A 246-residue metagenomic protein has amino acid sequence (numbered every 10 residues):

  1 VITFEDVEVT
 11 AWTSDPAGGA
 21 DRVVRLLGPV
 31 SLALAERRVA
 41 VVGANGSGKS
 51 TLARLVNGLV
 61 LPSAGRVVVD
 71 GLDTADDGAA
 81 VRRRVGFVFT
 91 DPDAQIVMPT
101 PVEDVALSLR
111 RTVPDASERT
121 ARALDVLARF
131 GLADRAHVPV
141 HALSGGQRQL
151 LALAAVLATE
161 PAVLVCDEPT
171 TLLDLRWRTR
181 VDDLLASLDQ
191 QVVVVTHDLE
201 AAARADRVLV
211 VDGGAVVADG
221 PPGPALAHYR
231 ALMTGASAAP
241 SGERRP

Functional and structural regions predicted by a protein language model:
V42-A44: The feature captures the beta-strand-to-loop junction immediately N-terminal to the Walker
N57: Helix-to-loop junction immediately C-terminal to a conserved catalytic motif
G65-D76, V81: Conserved ABC transporter NBD signature motif
S117-R135: Conserved ABC ATPase "signature" region
P139-L143, Q147: Conserved ABC ATPase signature
L164-D167: Catalytic Walker B motif of ABC-type/P-loop ATPase nucleotide-binding domains
A215-A238: Conserved beta-strand-loop-alpha-helix hinge in the C-terminal portion of ABC ATPase nucleotide-binding domains
